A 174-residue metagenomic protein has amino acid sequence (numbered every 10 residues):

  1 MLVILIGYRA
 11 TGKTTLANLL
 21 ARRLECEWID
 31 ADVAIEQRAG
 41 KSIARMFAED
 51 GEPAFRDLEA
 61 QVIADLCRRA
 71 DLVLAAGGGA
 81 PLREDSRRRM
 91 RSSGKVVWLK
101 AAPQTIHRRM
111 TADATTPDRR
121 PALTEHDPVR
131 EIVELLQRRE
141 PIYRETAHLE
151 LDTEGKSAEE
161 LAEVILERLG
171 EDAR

Functional and structural regions predicted by a protein language model:
L5: Hydrophobic anchor at the beta1->P-loop junction of P-loop NTPases
Y8: P-loop (Walker A) phosphate-binding loop of NTP-binding proteins
K13: Conserved lysine of the Walker
L16: Hydrophobic positions on the alpha1 helix immediately C-terminal to the Walker A/P-loop
L19, R23, K95, R108 (+1 more regions): NTP-dependent small-molecule kinase module
D30-R91, A112, T116, I142: ATP-dependent small-molecule kinase phosphotransfer cores that center on conserved nucleotide phosphate-binding segments
G78-A80, A102-Q104, K156: Short glycine-rich anion-binding loops that position phosphate/pyrophosphate groups of nucleotides and phosphorylated
S92-E140: A glycine- and Lys/Arg-enriched "phosphate-lid" helix/loop adjacent to the NTP-binding pocket of small-molecule kinases
